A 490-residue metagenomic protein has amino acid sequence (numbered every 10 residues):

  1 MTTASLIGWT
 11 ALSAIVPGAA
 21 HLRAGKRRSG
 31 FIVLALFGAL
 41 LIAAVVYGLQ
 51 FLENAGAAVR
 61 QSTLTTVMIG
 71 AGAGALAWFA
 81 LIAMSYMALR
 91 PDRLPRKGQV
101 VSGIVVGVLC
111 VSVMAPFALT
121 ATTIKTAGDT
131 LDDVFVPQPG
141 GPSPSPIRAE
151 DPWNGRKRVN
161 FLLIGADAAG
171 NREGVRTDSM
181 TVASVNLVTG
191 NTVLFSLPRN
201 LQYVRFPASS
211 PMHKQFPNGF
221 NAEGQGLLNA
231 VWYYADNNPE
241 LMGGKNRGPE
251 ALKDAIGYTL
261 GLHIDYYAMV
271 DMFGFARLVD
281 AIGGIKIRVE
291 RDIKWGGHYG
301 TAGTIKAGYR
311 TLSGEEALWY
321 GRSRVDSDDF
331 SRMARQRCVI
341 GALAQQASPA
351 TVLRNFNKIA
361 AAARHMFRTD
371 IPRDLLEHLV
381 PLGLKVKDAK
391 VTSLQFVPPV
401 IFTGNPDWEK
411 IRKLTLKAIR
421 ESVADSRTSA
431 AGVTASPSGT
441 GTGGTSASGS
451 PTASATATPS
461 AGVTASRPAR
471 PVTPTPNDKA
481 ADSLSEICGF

Functional and structural regions predicted by a protein language model:
T2-S29: Hydrophobic, aromatic-rich membrane-embedded alpha-helical segments
T3, G30-F31, Q61-A71, R96-G103: Membrane-water interface of alpha-helical transmembrane segments
L12-A19, I32-Y47: Canonical alpha-helical transmembrane segments of integral membrane proteins
A20-R23, A43-Y47, A80-M87, S112-T122: Residue-level signal for alpha-helical transmembrane segments in multi-pass membrane proteins
A20-R28, W78-V101: Cytoplasmic membrane-interface segments at the C-terminal ends of transmembrane helices
G38-L89: Membrane-embedded alpha-helical segments of integral membrane proteins
P95-T126: Internal/C-terminal transmembrane anchor helices
A121-F490: Non-catalytic, solvent-exposed segments at the cell envelope interface
